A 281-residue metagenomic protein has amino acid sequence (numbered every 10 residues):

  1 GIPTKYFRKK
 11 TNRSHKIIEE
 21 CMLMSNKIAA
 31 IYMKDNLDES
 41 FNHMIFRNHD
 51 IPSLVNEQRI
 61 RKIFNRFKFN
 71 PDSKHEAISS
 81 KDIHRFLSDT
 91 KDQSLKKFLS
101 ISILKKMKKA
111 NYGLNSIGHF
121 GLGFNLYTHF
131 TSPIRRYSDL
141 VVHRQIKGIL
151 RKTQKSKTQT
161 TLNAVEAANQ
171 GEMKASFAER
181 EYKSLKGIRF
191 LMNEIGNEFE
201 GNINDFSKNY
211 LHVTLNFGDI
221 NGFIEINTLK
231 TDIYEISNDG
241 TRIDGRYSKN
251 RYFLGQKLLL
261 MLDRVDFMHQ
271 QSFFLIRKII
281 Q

Functional and structural regions predicted by a protein language model:
G1-P3, A175: A broad structural signal for short, well-ordered beta-strand segments within beta-sheet-rich domains
P3-K16, E39-N48, L122-T128, D244: Glycine- and acidic
T11-I31, S132-R135: Conserved pre-motif C helix in the palm subdomain of viral-like polymerases
I28, D50, V55, I60 (+1 more regions): Structured C-terminal cores of nucleic-acid metabolism proteins
I28-H43: Active-site palm subdomain of RNA-directed nucleic acid polymerases
